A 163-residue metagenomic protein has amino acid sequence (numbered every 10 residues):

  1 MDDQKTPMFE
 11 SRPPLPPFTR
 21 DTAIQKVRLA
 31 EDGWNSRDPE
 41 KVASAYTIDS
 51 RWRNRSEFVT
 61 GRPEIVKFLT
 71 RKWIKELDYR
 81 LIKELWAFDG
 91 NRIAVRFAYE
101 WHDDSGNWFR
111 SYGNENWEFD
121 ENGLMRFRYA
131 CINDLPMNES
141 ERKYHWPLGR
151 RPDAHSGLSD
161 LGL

Functional and structural regions predicted by a protein language model:
D2-F18, K67-L163: A beta-strand edge to alpha-helix "cap/lid" segment located at domain peripheries
T19-S36: Short, aromatic-enriched amphipathic alpha-helices that serve as compact interaction elements
D32-N35, T47, R51, T70 (+1 more regions): Short helix-capping and hinge/turn segments at secondary-structure transitions, especially at repeat and domain
S36-D49, R53, W117: Short, well-ordered alpha-helical segments enriched in acidic and aromatic residues
R51-W73: Short solvent-exposed beta->alpha transition segments
